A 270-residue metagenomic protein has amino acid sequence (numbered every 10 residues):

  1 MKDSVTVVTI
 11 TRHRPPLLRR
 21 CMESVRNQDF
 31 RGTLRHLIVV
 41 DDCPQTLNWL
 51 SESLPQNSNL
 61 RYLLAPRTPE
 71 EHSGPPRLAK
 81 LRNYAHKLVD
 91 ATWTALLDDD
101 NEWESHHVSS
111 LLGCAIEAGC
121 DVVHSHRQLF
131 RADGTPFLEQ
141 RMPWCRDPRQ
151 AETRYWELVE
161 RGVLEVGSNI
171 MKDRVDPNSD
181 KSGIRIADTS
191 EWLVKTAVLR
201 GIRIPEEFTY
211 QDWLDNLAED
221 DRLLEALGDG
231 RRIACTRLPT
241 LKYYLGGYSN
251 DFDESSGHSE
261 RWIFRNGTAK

Functional and structural regions predicted by a protein language model:
R14-N27: Short, well-formed alpha-helical segments that are part of the catalytic scaffolds of diverse glycosyltransferases
R26-E70: Acidic donor-binding segment of Leloir-type glycosyltransferases
T68-V89: Glycine-rich, basic loop-to-helix element that forms the pyrophosphate-binding segment of sugar-nucleotide handling
P76, T153-L193: A recurrent flexible, glycine/aromatic-enriched loop bordering the glycosyltransferase active site that acts as
T94: Short aromatic/hydrophobic "clamp" motif used to bind/position activated sugar donors
V108-R154: Conserved donor NDP-sugar-binding/catalytic core segment of glycosyltransferases
Q128-T135, S190, P205, Y210 (+1 more regions): Active-site donor/metal-binding and catalytic loop motifs of nucleotide-sugar-dependent glycosylation enzymes
W213-L223: Acidic donor-binding loop at a coil-to-helix junction in glycosyltransferase catalytic cores that engages
